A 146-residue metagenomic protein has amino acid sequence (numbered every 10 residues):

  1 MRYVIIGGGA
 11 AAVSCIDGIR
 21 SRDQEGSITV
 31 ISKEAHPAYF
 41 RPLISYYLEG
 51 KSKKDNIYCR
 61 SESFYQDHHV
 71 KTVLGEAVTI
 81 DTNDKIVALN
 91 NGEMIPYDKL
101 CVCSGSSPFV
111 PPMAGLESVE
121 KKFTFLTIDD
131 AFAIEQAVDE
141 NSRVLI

Functional and structural regions predicted by a protein language model:
M1-K71: Beta1-alpha1 glycine-rich phosphate/pyrophosphate-binding loop at the start of Rossmann-like nucleotide-binding domains
M1-V4, C59, S63-L145: FAD-binding core/adjacent interface of flavoenzyme oxidoreductases
